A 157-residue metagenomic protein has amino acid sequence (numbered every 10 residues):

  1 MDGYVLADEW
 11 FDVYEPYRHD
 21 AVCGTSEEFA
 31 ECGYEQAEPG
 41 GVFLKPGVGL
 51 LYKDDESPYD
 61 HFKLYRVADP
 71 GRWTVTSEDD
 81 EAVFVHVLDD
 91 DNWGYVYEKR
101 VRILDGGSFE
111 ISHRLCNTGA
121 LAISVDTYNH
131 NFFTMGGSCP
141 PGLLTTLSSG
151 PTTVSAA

Functional and structural regions predicted by a protein language model:
M1-L104, S108-E110, T118-D126, H130-A157: Surface-exposed acidic/polar loop and edge beta-strand patches at domain peripheries
